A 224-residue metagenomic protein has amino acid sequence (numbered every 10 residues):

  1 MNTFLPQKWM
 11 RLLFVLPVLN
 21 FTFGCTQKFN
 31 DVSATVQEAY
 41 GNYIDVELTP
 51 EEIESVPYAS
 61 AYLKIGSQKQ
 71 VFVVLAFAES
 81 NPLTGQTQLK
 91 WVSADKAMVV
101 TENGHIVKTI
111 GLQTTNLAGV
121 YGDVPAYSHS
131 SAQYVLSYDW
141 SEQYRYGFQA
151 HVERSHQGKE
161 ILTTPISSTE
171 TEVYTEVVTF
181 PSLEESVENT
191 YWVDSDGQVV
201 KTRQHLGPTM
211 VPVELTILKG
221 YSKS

Functional and structural regions predicted by a protein language model:
N2-F14: Bacterial N-terminal signal peptides that target proteins for export
P17-V18: Hydrophobic membrane-insertion alpha-helices, especially the h-region of bacterial N-terminal signal peptides
F21-G24: C-terminal motif of bacterial Sec signal peptides marking the signal peptidase cleavage site
T26-T101, H105-G111, Q133-S224: Acidic, serine/threonine-rich low-complexity disordered tracts
A118: Acidic/charged, solvent-exposed loop-and-adjacent secondary-structure segments enriched in E/D, K/R, S/T, and G/P
